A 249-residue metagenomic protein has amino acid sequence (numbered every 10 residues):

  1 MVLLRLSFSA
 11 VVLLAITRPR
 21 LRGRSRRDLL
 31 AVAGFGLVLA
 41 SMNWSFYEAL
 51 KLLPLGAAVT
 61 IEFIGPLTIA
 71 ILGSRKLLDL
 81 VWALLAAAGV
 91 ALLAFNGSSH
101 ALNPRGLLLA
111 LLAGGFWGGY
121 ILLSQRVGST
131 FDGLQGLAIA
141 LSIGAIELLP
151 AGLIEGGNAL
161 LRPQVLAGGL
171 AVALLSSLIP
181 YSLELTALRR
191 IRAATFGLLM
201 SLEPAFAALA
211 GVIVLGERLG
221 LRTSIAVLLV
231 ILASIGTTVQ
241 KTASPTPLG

Functional and structural regions predicted by a protein language model:
M1, R5, A49, P54 (+6 more regions): Hydrophobic/aromatic residues within transmembrane alpha-helices of multi-pass small-molecule transporters
M1-A10, A57, G119-I143, N158 (+1 more regions): Juxtamembrane helix-loop-helix junctions in multi-pass membrane proteins
V2, L6, V165, S201-G249: C-terminal-most transmembrane helix of multi-pass membrane proteins
L3-F8, G34, I64, V81-L84 (+6 more regions): Hydrophobic residues within alpha-helical transmembrane segments of multi-pass solute transporters/permease subunits
S7-V12, I61-L72, I143-E147, L199-V214 (+1 more regions): Alpha-helical transmembrane segments of compact multi-pass small-molecule transporters, enriched in specific families
A10-G34, R75-V81, S98-P104, T130-L134 (+3 more regions): Membrane-interface interhelical linkers
L13, G34, I64, L78-G97 (+2 more regions): Hydrophobic transmembrane alpha-helices of multi-pass small-molecule transport proteins
I16, A33-E48, A91-L92, L108-L123 (+4 more regions): Hydrophobic alpha-helical transmembrane segments of multi-pass membrane transport proteins, especially secondary
